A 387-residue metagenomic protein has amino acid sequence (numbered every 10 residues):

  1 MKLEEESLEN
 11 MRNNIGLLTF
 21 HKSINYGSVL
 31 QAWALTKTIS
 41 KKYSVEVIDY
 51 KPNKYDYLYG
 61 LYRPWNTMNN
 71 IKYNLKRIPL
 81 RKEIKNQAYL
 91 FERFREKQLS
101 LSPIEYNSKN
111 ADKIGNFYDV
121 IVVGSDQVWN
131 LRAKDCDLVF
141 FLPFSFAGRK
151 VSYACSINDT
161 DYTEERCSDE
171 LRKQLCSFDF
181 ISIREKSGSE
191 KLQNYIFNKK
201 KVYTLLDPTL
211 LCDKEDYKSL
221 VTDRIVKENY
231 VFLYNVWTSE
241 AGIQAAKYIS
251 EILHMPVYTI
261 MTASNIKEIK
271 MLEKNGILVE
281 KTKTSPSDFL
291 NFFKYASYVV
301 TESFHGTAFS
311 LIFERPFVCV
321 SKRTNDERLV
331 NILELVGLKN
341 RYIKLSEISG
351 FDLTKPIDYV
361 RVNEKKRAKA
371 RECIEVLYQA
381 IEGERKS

Functional and structural regions predicted by a protein language model:
L3-S387: Active-site anion-handling motifs in enzyme catalytic cores
